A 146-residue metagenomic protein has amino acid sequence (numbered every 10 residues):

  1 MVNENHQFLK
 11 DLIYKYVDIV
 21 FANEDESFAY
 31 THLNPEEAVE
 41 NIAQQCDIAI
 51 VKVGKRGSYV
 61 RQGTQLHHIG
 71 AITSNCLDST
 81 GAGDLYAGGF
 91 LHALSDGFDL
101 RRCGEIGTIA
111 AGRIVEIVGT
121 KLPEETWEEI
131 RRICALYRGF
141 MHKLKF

Functional and structural regions predicted by a protein language model:
M1-E40, R56-G57: Conserved beta-alpha-beta core of the PfkB/ribokinase-like small-molecule kinase fold
P35-F146: Conserved phosphate-binding/catalytic region of the ribokinase-like
